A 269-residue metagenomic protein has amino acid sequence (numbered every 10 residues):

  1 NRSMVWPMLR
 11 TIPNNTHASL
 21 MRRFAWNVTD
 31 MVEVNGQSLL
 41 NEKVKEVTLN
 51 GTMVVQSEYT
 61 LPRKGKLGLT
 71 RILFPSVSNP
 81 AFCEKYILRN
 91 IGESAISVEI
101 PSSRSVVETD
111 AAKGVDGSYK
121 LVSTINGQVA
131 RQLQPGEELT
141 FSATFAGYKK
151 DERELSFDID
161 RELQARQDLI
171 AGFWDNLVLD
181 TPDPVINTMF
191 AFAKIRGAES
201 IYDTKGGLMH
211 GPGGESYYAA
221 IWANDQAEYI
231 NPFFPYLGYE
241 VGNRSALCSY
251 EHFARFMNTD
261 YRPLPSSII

Functional and structural regions predicted by a protein language model:
N1-T188, G238: Terminal accessory carbohydrate-recognition/targeting modules of carbohydrate-active enzymes
A171-I269: Substrate-binding groove/exosite segments of carbohydrate-active enzymes
